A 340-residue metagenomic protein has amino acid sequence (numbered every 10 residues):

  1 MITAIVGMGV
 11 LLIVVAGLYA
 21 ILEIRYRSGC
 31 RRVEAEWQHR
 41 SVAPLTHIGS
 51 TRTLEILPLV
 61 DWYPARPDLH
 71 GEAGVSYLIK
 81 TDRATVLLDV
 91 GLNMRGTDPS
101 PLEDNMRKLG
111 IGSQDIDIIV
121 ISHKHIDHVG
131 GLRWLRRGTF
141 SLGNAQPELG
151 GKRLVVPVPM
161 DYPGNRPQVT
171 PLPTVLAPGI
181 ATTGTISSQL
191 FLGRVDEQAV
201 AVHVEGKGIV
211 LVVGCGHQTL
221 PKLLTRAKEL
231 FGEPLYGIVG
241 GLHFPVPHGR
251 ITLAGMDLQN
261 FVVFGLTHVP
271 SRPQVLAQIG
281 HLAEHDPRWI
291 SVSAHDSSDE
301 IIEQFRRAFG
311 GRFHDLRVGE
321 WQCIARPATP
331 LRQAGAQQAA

Functional and structural regions predicted by a protein language model:
I2-A43, P273-A277, E284-A340: C-terminal regulatory/interaction regions
I2-R83, P173-Q189: Zn-dependent metallo-beta-lactamase
P58-L109, G193, E197-V212: Conserved beta-strand hairpin/beta-sheet module of binuclear metal-dependent hydrolase folds, prominently
A84, F140-V155, E284-I290, G310-G311: A short helix->loop->beta-strand "cap" motif at the edges of active sites that frequently abuts
L88-G91, I116-K124, V155-V158, L211-C215 (+2 more regions): Active-site neighborhood of phospho(di)ester-bond hydrolases with catalytic His/Asp-centered motifs
D98-K152, K228-H243: Active-site metal-binding motif and surrounding structural segment of the metallo-beta-lactamase
N144-V200, R306-R307, H314-E320: Metallo-beta-lactamase
G206-V210, Q218-E320: Cap/insert and terminal regions of metallo-dependent hydrolase folds
